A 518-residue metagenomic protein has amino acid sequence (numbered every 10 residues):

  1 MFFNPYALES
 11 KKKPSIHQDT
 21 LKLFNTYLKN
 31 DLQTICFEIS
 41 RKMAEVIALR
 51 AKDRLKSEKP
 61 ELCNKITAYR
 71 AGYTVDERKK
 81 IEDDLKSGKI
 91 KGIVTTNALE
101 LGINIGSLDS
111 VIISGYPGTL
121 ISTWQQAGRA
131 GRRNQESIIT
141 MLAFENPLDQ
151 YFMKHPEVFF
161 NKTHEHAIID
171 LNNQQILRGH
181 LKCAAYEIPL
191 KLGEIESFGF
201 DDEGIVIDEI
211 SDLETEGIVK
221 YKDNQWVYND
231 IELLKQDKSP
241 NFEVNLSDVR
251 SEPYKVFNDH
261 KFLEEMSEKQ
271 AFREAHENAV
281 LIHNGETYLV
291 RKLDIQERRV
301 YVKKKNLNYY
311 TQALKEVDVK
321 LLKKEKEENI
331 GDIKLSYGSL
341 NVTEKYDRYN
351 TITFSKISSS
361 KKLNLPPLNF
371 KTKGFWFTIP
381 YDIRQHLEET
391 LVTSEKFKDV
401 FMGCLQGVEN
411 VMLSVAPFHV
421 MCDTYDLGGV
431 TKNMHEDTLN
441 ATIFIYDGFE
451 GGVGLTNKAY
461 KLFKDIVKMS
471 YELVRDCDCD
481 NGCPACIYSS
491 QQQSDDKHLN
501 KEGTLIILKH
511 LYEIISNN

Functional and structural regions predicted by a protein language model:
M1-P240, R250-S251: Helicase motor core with emphasis on the C-terminal RecA-like subdomain
R41, E77, A313-L314, S516: Generic alpha-helical secondary structure signal
S137-I139, E145-T163, D170, Q175-K191 (+3 more regions): Extended Lys/Arg-rich polyanion-binding regions
C477, G482-C486: Short cysteine clusters
S489: Cys/His-rich metal-chelating microdomains
L508-N518: Short Fe-S-cluster ligation motifs
